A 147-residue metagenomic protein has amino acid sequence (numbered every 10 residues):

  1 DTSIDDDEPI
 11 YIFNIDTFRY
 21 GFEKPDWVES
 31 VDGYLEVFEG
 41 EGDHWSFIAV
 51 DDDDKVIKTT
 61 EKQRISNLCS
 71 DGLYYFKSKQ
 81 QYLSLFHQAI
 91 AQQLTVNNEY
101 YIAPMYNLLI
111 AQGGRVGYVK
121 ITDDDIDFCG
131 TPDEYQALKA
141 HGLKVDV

Functional and structural regions predicted by a protein language model:
D1-F47: Conserved beta-loop-beta/alpha segment of the NTase-like Rossmann-fold superfamily that binds/positions NTPs
E29, V50-V56: Short, solvent-exposed coil/turn segments at beta-strand boundaries
E41-G42, D52-D53, A111: Short strand-connecting beta-turns/loops that link adjacent beta-strands
H44-I48, S70-L73: Adenylate-forming
I48-V50, Y118: A structural signal for short hydrophobic beta-strand segments in well-ordered beta-sheet cores
K55-D127, D133-V147: Catalytic-core segments of class I nucleotidyltransferases/pyrophosphorylases that form NMP-activated intermediates
